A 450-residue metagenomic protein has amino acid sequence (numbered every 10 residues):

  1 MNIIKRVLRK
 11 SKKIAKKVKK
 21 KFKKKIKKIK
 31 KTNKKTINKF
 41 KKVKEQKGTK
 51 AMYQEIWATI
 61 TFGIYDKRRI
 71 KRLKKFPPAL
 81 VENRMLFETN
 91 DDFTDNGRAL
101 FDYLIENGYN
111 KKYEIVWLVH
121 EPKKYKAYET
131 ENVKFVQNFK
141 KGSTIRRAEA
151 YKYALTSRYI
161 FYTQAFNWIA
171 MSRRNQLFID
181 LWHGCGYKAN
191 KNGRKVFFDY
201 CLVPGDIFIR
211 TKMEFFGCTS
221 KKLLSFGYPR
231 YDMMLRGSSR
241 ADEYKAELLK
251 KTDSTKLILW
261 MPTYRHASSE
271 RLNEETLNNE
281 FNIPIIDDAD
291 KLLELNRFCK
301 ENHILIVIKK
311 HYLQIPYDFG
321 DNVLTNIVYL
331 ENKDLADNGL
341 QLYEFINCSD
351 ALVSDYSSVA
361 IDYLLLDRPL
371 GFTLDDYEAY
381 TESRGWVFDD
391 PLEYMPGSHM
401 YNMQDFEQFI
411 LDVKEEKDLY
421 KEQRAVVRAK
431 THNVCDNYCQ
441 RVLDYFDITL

Functional and structural regions predicted by a protein language model:
M1-E82: Membrane-proximal basic amphipathic "stem/tether" segments
Q54-I70, C185-N190, V196-I283, Y312 (+1 more regions): A nucleotide-sugar donor-handling region in carbohydrate enzymes
E82-G237: Active-site and donor-binding regions of nucleotide-sugar-utilizing enzymes
E114-V133, W260-M261, R265, L292-L335: Catalytic donor nucleotide-activated moiety binding site of glycosyltransferases and closely related
S143-S157, Y312-I361: Donor nucleotide-activated moiety binding/catalytic core segment of transferases that use nucleotide-activated donors
Y159-C185, D337-R384: A donor-sugar binding/catalytic signature common to diverse glycosyltransferases and related nucleotide-sugar
D321-N326, Y356-T431: Catalytic binding pocket for nucleotide-activated donors in carbohydrate/polymer assembly enzymes
C435-L450: C-terminal alpha-helical cap of glycosyltransferases
